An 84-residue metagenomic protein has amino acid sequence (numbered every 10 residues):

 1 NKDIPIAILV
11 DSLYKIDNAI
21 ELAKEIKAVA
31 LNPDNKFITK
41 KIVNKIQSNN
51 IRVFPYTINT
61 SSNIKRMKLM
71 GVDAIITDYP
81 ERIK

Functional and structural regions predicted by a protein language model:
N1-K84: Short loop-to-alpha-helix "cap/lid" segments that border enzyme active sites across diverse enzyme classes
